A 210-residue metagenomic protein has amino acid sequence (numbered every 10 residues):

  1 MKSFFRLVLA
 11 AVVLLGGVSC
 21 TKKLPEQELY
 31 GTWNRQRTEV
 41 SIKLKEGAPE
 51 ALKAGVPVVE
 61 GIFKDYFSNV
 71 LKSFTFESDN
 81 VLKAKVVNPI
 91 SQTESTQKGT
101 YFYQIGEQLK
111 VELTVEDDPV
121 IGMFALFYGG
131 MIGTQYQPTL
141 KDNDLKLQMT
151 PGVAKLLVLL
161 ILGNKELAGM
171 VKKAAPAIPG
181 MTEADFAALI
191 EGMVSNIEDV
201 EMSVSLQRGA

Functional and structural regions predicted by a protein language model:
M1-C20: Sec-dependent bacterial lipoprotein signal peptides
C20-T96, Q104-A210: Lipid interaction determinants
